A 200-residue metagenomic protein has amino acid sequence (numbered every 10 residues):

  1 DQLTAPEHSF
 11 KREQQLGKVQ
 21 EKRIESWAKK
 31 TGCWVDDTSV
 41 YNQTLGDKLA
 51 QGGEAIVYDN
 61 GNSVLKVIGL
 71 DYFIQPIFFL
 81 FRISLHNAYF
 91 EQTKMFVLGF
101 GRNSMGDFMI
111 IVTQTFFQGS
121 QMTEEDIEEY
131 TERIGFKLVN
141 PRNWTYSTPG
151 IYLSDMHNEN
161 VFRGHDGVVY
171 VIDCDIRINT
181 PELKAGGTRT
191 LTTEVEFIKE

Functional and structural regions predicted by a protein language model:
D1-S63: ATP-binding glycine-rich phosphate-binding loop
N42-E91: ATP-binding glycine-rich loop module of kinase domains
S63, I110-V112, Y152, Y170: Protein kinase-like catalytic core scaffold
V64-D71, T115-F117, D173-D175: Active-site ExK catalytic segment of metal-dependent nucleases
L70, Y146-E200: Catalytic activation segment of kinase domains across protein kinase-like and atypical kinase folds
Y72-F81, M122-I127, T180-G186: Active-site-adjacent loop/helix micro-motif of nuclease/hydrolase catalytic cores
N87, Q92-R142: Conserved structural core of kinase catalytic domains
